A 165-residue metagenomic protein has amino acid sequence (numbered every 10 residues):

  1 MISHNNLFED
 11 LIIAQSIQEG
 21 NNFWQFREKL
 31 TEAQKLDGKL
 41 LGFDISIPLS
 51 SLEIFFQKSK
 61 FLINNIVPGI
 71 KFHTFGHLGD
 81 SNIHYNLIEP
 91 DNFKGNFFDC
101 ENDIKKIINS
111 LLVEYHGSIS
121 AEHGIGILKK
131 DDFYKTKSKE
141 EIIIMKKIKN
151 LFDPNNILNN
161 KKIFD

Functional and structural regions predicted by a protein language model:
M1-C100, I104-I107, L111, Y115: C-terminal substrate-recognition/cap domain of FAD-linked oxidoreductases
I12-Q25, S120-K135: Short proline/glycine- and acidic-rich turn/helix-capping motifs at secondary-structure junctions
Q34-K39, I45, L128-E141: C-terminal polymerase-core module
F43, Y85-L87, H123, I148 (+1 more regions): A structural signal for short, well-ordered beta-strand segments
D99, D103-I107, S120, L128 (+1 more regions): Short amphipathic alpha-helical segments
I107-S118, Y134-K135, N150: Short basic/hydrophobic patches in alpha-helices and adjacent helix-turn junctions that form amphipathic surface motifs
V113-I125, P154-L158: Alpha-helix capping/hinge segments and adjacent helical runs
K130-D165: Activity-critical C-terminal alpha-helical subdomain
